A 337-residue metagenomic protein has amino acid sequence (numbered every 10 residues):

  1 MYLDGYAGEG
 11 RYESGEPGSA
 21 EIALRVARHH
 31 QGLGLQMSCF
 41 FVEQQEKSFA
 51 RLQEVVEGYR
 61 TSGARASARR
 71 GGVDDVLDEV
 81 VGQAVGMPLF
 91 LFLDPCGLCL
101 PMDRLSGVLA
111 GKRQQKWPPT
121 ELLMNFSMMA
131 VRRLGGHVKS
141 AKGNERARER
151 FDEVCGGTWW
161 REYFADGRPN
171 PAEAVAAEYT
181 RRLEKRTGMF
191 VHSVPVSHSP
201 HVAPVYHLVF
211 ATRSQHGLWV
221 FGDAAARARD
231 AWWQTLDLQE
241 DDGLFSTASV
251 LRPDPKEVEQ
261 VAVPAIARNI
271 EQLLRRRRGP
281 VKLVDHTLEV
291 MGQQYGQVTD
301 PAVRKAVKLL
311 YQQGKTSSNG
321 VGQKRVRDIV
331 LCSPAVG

Functional and structural regions predicted by a protein language model:
M1, P88-F90: Residue-level preference for the first positions of well-ordered beta-strands
M1-V81, L123, Q297-V307: SAM cofactor-binding core of SAM-dependent methyltransferases, primarily the Rossmann-like beta-alpha-beta module
F41-V42, F90-D94: Acidic beta-strand-to-loop metal/phosphate-binding motif
R65, N319-G320: A generic structural-conservation signal
D78, G82-P88, C96-Q313, N319 (+1 more regions): Class I S-adenosyl-L-methionine
